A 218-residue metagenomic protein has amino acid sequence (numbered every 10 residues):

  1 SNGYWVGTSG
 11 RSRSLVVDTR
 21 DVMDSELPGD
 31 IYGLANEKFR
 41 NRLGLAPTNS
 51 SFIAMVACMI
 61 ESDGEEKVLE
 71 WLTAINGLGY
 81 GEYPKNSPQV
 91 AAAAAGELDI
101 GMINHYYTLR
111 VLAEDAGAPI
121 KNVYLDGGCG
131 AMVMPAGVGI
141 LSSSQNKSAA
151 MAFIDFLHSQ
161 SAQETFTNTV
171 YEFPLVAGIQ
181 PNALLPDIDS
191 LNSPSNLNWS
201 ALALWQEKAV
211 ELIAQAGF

Functional and structural regions predicted by a protein language model:
S1-L98: Extracytoplasmic ligand-binding site segments that recognize negatively charged/polar headgroups
R11, L72-N76, G81-Y83, A118-S142: Periplasmic-binding protein-like
S14-D21, M134-N146, T165: A bilobed periplasmic-binding-protein/Venus flytrap-type ligand-binding module shared by bacterial periplasmic
F39-T48, F156-Q180: Periplasmic-binding protein-like
E66, P174-F218: An extracytoplasmic/periplasmic, membrane-proximal ligand-sensing/linker region
K67, W71, Q145-L157, T165-F166: Short amphipathic alpha-helical coupling segments at ligand-binding clamshell hinges and other catalytic/signaling
Q89, Y107-T108, A162: Alpha-helix capping/helix-boundary segments
D99-P119: A ligand-binding cleft/hinge motif common to bilobed small-molecule-binding domains
